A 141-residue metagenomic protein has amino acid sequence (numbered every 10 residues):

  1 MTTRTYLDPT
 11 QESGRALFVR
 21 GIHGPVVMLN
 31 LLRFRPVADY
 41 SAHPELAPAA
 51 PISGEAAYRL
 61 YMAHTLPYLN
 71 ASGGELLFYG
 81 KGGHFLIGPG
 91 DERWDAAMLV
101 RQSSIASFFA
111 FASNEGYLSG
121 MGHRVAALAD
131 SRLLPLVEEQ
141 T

Functional and structural regions predicted by a protein language model:
M1-A96, S103, S107, V137-T141: Short S/T/G/P-rich N-terminal loop/turn motif that feeds into the first structured element of a domain
L99-R101, I105-T141: Short, Lys/Arg-rich amphipathic alpha-helical interaction segments that bind nucleic acids or acidic protein surfaces
